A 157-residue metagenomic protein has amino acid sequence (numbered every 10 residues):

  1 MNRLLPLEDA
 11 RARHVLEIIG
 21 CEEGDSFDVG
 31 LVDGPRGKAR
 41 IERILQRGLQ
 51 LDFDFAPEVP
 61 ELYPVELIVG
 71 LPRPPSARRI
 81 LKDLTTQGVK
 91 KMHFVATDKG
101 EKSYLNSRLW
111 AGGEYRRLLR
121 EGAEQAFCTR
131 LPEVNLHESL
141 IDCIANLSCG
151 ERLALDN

Functional and structural regions predicted by a protein language model:
M1-P57: N-terminal positively charged helical leader segments and presequences
D9, F53, V69, D156-N157: Pocket-edge structural micro-motifs
V59-D156: RNA substrate-binding interface of SAM-dependent RNA methyltransferases
